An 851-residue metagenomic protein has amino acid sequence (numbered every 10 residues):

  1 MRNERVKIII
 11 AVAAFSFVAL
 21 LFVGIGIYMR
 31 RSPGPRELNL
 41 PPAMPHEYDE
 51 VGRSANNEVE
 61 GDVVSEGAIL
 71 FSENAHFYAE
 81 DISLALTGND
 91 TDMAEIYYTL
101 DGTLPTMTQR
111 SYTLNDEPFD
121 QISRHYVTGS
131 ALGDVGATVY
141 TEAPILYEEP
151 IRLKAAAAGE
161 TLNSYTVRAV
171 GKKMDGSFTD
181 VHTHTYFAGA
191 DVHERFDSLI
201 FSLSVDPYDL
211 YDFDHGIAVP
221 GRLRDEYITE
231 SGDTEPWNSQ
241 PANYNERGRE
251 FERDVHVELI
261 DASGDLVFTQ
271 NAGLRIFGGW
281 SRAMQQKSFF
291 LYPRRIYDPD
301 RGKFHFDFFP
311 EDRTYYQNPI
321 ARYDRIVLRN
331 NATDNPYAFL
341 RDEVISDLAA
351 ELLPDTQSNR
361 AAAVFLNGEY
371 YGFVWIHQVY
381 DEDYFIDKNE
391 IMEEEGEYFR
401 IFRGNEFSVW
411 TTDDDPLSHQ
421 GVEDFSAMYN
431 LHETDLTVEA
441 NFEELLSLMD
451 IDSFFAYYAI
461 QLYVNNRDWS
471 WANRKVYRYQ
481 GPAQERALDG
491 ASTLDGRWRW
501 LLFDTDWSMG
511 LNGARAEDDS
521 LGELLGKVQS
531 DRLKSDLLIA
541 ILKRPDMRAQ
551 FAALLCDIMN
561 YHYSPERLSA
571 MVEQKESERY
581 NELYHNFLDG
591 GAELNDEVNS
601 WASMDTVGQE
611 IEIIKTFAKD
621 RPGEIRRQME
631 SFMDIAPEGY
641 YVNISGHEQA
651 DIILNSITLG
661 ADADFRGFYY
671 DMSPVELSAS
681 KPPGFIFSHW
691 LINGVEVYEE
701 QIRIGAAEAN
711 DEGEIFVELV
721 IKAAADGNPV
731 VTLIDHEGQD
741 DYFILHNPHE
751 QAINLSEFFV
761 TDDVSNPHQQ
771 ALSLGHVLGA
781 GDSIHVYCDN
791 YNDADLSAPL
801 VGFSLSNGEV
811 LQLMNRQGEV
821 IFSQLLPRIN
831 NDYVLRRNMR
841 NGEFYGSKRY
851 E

Functional and structural regions predicted by a protein language model:
K7-E246, E252-D254, L259-D261, F268-Q270 (+4 more regions): Short, compositionally stereotyped local motifs that mark structural "simplifiers"
M29-R36, P45, D49, A55 (+14 more regions): Middle-to-C-terminal accessory/interaction subdomains
G102-T106, D175-G176, I296-Y297, P683 (+6 more regions): Acidic glycine-/aspartate-rich tracts in secreted/extracellular proteins
L203, E230-T412: Conserved ATP-binding subdomain of kinase catalytic cores across diverse folds
Q270-R282, Y580, Y584, L800-E851: Conserved beta-structured recognition patch
K722-V764, S804-S806, S823-Y833, M839-R840: A structural motif detector for short, solvent-exposed N-terminal "entry" segments of globular domains
P767-A794: Intrinsically disordered, low-complexity Pro/Gly/Ser/Thr-rich segments with frequent PxxP/GP/PP motifs and embedded
